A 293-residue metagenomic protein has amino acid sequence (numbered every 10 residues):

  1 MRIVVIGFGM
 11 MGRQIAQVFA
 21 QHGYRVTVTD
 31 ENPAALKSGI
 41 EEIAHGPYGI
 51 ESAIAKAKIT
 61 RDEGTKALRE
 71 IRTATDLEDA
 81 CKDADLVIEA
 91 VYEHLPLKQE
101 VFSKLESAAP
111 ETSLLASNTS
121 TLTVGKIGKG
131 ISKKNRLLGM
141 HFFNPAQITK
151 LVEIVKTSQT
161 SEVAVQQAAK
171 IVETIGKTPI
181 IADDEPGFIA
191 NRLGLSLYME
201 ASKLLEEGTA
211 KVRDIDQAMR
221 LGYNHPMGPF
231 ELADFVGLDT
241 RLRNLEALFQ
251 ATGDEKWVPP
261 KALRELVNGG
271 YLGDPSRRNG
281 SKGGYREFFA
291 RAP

Functional and structural regions predicted by a protein language model:
M1, H22-Y24, V163-Q166, E173-D184 (+2 more regions): NAD(P)-dependent Rossmann-like dehydrogenase/reductase catalytic/cofactor-binding core
M1-G49, A108: NAD(P)+-binding Rossmann beta1-loop-alpha1 motif at the extreme N-terminus of oxidoreductases
I3, Q21, T65-L86, Q167-G176 (+1 more regions): Amphipathic alpha-helical segments at domain termini/boundaries
F8, L114-D183, N191: Rossmann-fold dinucleotide-binding core
Y24, E31, P145-I154, P226-M227 (+1 more regions): Acidic/polar active-site rim loop that often engages polyanionic ligands
T27, I43, P47, T174-T178 (+1 more regions): Structural/interface elements that position substrates and couple domains in central-metabolism enzymes
E31-S38, G49-L115, L122: Rossmann-like NAD(P)-binding element
G49, K150-L151, L197-A201, G228 (+1 more regions): A general alpha-helix detector
